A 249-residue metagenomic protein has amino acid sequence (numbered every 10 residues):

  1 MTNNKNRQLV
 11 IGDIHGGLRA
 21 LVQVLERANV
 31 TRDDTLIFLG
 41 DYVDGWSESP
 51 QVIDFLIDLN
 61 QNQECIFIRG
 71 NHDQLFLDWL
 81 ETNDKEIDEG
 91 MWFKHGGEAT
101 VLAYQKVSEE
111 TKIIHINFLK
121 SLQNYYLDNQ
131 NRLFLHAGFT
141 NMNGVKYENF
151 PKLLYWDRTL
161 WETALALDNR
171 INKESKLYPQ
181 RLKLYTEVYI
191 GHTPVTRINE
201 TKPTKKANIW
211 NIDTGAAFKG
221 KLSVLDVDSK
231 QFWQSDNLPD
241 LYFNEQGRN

Functional and structural regions predicted by a protein language model:
M1-F55: N-terminal active-site segment of His-dependent metallophosphoesterases
R7-H15, R132-G138, W210-I212: Active-site-proximal beta-strand elements of phosphoester/diester hydrolases
V10, L36-F38, F67-I68, L133 (+2 more regions): Residue-level marker for buried hydrophobic side chains located in beta-strands that build the well-ordered beta-sheet
D13, D41, G70-N71, T100 (+5 more regions): Divalent metal-coordination and catalytic microenvironments
H15-R19, D44-S47, Q74-L77, L127 (+4 more regions): Active-site environment of divalent metal-dependent phosphoester hydrolases
G45-I53, I57-D128, Y155-A166: Active-site neighborhood of divalent metal-dependent phosphoester bond hydrolases
I113-N149: Hydrophobic, aromatic-enriched interface-forming segments
E174-L238: Conserved beta-sheet core of the metallophosphoesterase superfamily
